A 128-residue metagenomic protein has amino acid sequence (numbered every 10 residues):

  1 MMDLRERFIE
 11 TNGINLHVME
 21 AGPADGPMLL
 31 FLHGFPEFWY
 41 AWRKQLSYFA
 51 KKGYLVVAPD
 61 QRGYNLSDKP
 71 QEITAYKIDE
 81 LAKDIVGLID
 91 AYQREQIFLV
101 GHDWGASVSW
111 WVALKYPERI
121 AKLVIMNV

Functional and structural regions predicted by a protein language model:
L4-R5, W110: Residue-level marker for the onset of beta-strands and adjacent loop->beta junctions in well-ordered domains
R5-T11: Short acidic-hydrophobic surface loop/beta-edge motif
T11-E20: A short loop-to-beta-strand scaffold at the N-terminal edge of the catalytic core in hydrolase folds
N12, K51, A58-V100: Active-site loop/oxyanion-hole signature of alpha/beta-hydrolase fold enzymes
M19-D68: Conserved HGGG/HGGXW glycine-rich cap/lid loop of the alpha/beta-hydrolase fold
G34, T74, D103: Conserved catalytic and ligand/cofactor-coordination microenvironments
R43, V86, W110-L114: Short, hydrophobic alpha-helix immediately C-terminal to the catalytic nucleophile
E95-V128: Conserved hydrolase catalytic core segment
